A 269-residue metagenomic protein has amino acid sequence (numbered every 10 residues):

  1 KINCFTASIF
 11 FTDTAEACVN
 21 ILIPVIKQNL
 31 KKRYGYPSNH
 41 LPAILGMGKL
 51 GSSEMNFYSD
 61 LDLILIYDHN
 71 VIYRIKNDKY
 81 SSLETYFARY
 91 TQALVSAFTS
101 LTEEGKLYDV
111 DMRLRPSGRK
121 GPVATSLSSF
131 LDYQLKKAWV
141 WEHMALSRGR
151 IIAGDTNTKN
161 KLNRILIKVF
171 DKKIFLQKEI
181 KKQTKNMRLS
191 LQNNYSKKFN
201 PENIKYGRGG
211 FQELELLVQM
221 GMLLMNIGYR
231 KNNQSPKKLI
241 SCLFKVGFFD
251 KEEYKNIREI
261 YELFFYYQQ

Functional and structural regions predicted by a protein language model:
K1-Q269: A nucleotide- and high-energy phosphate-metabolite-utilizing enzyme signature
